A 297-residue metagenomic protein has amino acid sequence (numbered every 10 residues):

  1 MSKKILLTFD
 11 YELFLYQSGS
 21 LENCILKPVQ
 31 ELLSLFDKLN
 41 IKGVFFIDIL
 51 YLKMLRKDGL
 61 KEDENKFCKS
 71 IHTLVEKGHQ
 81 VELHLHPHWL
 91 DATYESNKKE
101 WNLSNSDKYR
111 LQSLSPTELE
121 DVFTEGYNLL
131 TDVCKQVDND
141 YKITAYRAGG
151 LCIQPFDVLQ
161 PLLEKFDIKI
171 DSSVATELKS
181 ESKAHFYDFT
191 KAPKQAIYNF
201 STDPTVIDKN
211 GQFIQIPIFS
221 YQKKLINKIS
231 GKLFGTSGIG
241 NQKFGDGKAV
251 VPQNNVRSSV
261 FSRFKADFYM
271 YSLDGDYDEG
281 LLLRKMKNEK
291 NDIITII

Functional and structural regions predicted by a protein language model:
M1-K77, R147: Active-site beta->alpha N-cap acidic-glycine motif
I5-F9, G43-F45, V81-L85, T144-Y146 (+3 more regions): Hydrophobic faces of well-ordered beta-strands that scaffold small-molecule active sites in alpha/beta enzyme cores
T8, S96-S113: Aromatic- and acidic-residue-enriched carbohydrate-binding clefts of CAZyme catalytic domains
E12-C24, L50-K61, D107-L119, T144-C152 (+1 more regions): The substrate-binding groove and active-site-proximal loops of carbohydrate-active enzymes, especially glycoside
L32-I41, L60-H84, L90, K98-W101 (+4 more regions): Acidic (Asp/Glu)-rich catalytic clusters
D37-K38, Q112-G150, D208, I216 (+1 more regions): CE4/NodB-like, metal-dependent polysaccharide N-deacetylase domain that modifies extracellular/periplasmic N-acetylated
V81-S96, Q222-K228, T236: Short, solvent-exposed beta-strand-terminating loops
A148-E289: Active-site-adjacent pocket scaffolds in enzyme catalytic domains
